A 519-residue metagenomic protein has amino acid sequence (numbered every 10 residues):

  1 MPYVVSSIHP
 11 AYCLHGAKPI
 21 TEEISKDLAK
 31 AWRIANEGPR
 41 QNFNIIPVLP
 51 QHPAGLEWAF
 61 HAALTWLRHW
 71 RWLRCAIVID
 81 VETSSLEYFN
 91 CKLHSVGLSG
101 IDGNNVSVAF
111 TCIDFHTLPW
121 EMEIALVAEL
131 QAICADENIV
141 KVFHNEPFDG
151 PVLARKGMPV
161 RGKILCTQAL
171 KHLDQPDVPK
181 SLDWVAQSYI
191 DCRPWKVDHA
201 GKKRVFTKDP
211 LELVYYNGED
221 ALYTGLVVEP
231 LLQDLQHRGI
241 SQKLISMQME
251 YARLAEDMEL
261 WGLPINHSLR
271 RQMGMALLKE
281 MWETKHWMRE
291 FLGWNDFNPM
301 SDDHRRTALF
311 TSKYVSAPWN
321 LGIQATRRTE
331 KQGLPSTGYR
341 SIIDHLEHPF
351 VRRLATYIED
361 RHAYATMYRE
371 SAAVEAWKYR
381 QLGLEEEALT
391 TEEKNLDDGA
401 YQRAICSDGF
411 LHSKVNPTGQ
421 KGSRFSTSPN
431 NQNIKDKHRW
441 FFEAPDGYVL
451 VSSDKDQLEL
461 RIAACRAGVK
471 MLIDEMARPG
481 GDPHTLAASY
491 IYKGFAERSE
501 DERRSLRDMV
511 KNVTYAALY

Functional and structural regions predicted by a protein language model:
P2-P50: C-terminal capping/extension of enzyme domains
V4, I8-P10, S99-I101, E146-T207 (+1 more regions): Metal-dependent phosphoesterase core characteristic of DEDDh/y 3'-5' exonuclease domains
K30-H116, D177, Y189, A200-K437 (+3 more regions): Conserved "right-hand" nucleotidyltransferase catalytic core of DNA-directed polymerases
V78, N138-E146, L450-S452: Acidic beta-strand-to-loop metal/phosphate-binding motif
L86-E87, V96, P147-M158, H172-D174 (+3 more regions): Short active-site loop/helix that positions an aromatic residue
D102-K141, L263: Nucleic-acid-processing active sites and adjacent nucleic-acid-binding tracks, predominantly divalent metal-dependent
G481-S505: Generic long, charged, amphipathic alpha-helical segments
M509-Y519: Short, amphipathic alpha-helical "recognition" segments used to contact nucleic acids or chromatin
